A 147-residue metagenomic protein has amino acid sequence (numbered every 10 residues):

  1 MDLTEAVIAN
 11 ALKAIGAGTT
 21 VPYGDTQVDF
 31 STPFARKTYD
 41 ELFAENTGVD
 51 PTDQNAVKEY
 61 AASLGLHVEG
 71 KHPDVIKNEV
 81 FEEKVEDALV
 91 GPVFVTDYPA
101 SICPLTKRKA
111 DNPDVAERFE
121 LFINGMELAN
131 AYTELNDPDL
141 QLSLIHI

Functional and structural regions predicted by a protein language model:
M1-I145: Class II aminoacyl-tRNA synthetase catalytic cores and aaRS-like
